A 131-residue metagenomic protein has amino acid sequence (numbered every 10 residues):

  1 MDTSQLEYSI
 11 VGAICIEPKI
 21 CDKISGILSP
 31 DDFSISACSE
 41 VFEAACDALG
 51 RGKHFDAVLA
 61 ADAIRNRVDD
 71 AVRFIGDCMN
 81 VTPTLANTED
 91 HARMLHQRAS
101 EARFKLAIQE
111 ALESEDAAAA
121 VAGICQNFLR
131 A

Functional and structural regions predicted by a protein language model:
M1-A99: Noncatalytic partner-interaction/assembly domains of nucleic-acid and motor enzyme complexes, especially the accessory
N80-A131: Interdomain "pre-motor" coupling segment immediately N-terminal to P-loop NTPase/helicase cores
